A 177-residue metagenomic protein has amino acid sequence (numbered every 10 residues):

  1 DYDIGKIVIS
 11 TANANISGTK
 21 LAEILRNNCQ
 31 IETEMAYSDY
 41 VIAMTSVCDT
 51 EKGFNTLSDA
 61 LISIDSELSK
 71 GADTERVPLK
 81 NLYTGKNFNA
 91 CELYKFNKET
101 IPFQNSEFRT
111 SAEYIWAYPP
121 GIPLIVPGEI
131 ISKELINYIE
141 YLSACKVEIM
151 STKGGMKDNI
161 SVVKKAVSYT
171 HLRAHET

Functional and structural regions predicted by a protein language model:
D1-S151: Conserved C-terminal alpha-helix-loop-beta "cap" of PLP-dependent enzymes that closes/shapes the active-site mouth
E148-A166: Charge-dense polyanion-binding interfaces
T170-T177: Conserved small/polar residues in nucleotide/adenosyl-binding loops
